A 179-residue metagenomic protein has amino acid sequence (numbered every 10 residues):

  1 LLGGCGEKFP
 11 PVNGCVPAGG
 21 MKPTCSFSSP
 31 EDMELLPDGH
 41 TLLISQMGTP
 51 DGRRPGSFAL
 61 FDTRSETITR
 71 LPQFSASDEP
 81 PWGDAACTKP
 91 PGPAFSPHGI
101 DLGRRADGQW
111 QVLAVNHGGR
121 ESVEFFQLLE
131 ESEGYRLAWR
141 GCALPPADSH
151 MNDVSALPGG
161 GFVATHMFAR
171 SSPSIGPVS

Functional and structural regions predicted by a protein language model:
G6-S29, W82-G83, L137: A short helix->beta-strand "capping" segment at the edge of beta-propeller domains
K22-S57: Beta-strand-rich domains and repeat architectures in extracellular enzymes and scaffolds, especially beta-propellers
P23-S26, P72-F74, P90-G92, C142-A147: Surface loop/turn motifs at the tips and blade-to-blade linkers of beta-strand repeat domains
S29, R54, S96, G119 (+1 more regions): Beta-rich catalytic cores
L36-D38, R104-G108, L157-G159: Residue-level detector of Asp-centered blade-edge/turn motifs that repeat once per structural unit in beta-propeller
I44-G56, A114-V115, A164-S179: Short, conserved, GDST-rich strand-edge loop motifs in beta-rich repeat architectures
S57-R104: Blade-loop segments of beta-propeller domains
